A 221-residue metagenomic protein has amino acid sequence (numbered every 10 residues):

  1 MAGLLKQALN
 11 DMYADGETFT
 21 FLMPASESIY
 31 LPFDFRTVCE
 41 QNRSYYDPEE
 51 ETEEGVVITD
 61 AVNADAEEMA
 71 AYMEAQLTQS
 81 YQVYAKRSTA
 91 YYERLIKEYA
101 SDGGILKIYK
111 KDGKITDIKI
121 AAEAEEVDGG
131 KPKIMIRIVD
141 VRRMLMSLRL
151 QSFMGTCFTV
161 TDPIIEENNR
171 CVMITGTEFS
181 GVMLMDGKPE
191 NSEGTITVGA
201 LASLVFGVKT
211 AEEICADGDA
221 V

Functional and structural regions predicted by a protein language model:
M1-N10, E125, K131: Conserved acetyl-CoA-binding loop-helix of GNAT-fold acetyltransferases
G16-T18, M23-N42: Conserved active-site alpha-helix within GNAT-family acetyltransferase domains
I29-L31, T116-D117, E167-N168: Short catalytic/ligand-binding loop motif for oxyanion handling, primarily in non-cytosolic enzymes, centered on
C39-S152, T156: Amide-forming acyltransferase catalytic core, primarily the GNAT-like/NAT-type and related acyltransferase folds
G130-T195: Intrinsically disordered, acidic Ser/Thr/Pro-rich low-complexity regulatory segments
D186-V221: C-terminal interaction segments
